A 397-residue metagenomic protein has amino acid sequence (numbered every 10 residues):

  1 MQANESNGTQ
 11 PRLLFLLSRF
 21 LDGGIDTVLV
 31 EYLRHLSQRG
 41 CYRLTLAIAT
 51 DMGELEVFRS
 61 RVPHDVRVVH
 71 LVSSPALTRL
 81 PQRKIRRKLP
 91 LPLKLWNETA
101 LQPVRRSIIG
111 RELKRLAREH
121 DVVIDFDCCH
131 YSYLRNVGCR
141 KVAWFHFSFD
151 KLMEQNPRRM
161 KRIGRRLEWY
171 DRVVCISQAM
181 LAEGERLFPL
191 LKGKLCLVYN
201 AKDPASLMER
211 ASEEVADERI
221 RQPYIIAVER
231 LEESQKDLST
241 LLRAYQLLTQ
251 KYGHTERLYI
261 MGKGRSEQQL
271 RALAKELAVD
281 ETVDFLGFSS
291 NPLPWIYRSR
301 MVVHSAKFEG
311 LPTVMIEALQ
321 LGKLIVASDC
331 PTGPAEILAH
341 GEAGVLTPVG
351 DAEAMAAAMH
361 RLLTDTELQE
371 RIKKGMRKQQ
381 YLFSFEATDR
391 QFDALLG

Functional and structural regions predicted by a protein language model:
D26-E31, A227, E232-L247, R265-A272 (+1 more regions): A conserved mid-protein helix/loop that constitutes part of the nucleotide-sugar donor-binding site
V66-V68, R271-G287: Nucleotide-activated donor-binding/catalytic signature segment of Leloir-type glycosyltransferases, i.e., the conserved
S132-L134, Y170-L195: A short, active-site helix/loop in glycosyltransferases that binds the activated sugar's phosphate group
E154-Q155, A182-R186, K194-Q222, P294: Acidic anion/phosphate-binding donor-loop and adjacent secondary structure in glycosyltransferase catalytic cores
K275, A354, R361, L368-L382 (+1 more regions): A short, well-ordered alpha-helix in the C-terminal region of glycosyltransferases
F288, K307: Aromatic "clamp/platform" in nucleotide-sugar-dependent glycosyltransferases that forms part of the donor/acceptor
L324-S328: Short hydrophobic beta-strand element within catalytic cores of glycosyltransferases and related nucleotide-activated
H340-G341, V345-A352, H360-T366: Conserved acidic donor-binding segment of nucleotide-sugar-dependent glycosyltransferases
